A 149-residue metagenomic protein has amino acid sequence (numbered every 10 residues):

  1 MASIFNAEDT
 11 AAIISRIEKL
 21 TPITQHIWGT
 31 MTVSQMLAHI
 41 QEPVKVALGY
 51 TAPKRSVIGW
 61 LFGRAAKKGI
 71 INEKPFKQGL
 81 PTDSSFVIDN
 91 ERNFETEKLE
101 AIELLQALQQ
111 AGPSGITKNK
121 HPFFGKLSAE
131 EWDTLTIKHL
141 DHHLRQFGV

Functional and structural regions predicted by a protein language model:
M1-Q35, H39: Long, hydrophobic N-terminal alpha-helical segment
N6-A7, I102-L105, I137: Membrane-proximal intrinsically disordered regions of secretory-pathway and membrane-system proteins
T24-I71, K118-V149: Short, contiguous alpha-helical
Q25, G79, A101-L108, G115-T117: Conserved, structured core segments of small domains
Y50-K98: Short, helix-capping/interhelical loops that line the mouth of catalytic, cofactor-, or ligand-binding pockets
G79-F86, S114-L127: Short helix/strand-capping connector loops at secondary-structure junctions
Q106, Q110-P113, R145-V149: Charged/polar positions within long, soluble alpha-helices
